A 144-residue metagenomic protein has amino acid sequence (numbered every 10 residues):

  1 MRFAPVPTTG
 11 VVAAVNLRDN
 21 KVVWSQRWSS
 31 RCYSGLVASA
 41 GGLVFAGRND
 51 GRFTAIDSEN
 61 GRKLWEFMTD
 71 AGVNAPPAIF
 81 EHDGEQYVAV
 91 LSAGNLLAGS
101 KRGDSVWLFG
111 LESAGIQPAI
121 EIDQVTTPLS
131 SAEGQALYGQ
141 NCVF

Functional and structural regions predicted by a protein language model:
M1-C32, V37-A40, V44-N74, A78-D123: Extracytoplasmic/lumenal domain signature
I116-L137: Electrostatic cytochrome c docking/interface patches
A136-F144: C-type cytochrome heme c attachment motif
